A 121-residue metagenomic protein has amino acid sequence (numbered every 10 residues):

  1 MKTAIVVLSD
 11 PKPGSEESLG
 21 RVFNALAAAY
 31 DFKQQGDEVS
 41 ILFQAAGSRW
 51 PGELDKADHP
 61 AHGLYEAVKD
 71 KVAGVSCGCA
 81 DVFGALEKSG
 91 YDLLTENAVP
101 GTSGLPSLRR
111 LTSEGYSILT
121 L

Functional and structural regions predicted by a protein language model:
T3-F23, S48-E53: Short, glycine-rich nucleotide/cofactor-binding loops
G20-Q34: Histidine-anchored nucleotide/phosphate-binding helix
A28-D31, L64-Y65, K88, R110: Hydrophobic/aromatic ligand-binding patch that stacks against planar heteroaromatic rings of cofactors or nucleotides
A29, V39-A45, A73-C79: Short internal beta-strands
Q35-E53: Short, glycine-/small-residue-enriched flexible loop/hinge segments at domain edges that mediate gating
D55-L86: A glycine-rich helix N-cap at a beta->alpha junction
K71, F83-T112, Y116: A short aromatic-anchored loop/beta-hairpin motif
I118-L121: Short hydrophobic/aromatic patches at helix-to-coil boundaries
